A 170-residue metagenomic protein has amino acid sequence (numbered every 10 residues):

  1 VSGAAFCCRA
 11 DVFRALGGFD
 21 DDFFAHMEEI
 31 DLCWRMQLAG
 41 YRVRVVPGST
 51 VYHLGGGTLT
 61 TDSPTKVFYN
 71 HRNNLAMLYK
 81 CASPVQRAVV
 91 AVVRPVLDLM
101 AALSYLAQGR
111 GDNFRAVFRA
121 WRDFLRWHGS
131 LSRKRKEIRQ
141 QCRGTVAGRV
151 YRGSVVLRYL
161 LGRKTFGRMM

Functional and structural regions predicted by a protein language model:
V1-T50: A short, conserved alpha-helix in the catalytic core of glycosyltransferases
F6, F13, F19, F23-F24 (+6 more regions): Phenylalanine-focused residue identity feature
R14-A15, L54, V150, Y159: Generic detector of intrinsically disordered, low-complexity, polar/charged segments
F19, W127-S130, L157, T165: A generic structural signal for solvent-exposed, polar alpha-helical segments
L38-K136, Q141-G148, S154: Active-site-adjacent helix/loop segment of glycosyltransferases that harbors family-specific signature motifs
G148-M170: Long, low-complexity C-terminal extensions of enzymes
